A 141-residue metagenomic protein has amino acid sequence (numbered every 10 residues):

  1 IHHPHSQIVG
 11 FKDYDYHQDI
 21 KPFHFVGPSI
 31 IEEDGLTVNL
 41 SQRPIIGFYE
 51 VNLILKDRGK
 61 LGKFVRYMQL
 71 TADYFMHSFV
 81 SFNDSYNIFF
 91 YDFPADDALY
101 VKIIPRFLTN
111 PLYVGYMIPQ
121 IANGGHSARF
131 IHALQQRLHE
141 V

Functional and structural regions predicted by a protein language model:
I1-V141: HIT superfamily nucleotide-processing domains
